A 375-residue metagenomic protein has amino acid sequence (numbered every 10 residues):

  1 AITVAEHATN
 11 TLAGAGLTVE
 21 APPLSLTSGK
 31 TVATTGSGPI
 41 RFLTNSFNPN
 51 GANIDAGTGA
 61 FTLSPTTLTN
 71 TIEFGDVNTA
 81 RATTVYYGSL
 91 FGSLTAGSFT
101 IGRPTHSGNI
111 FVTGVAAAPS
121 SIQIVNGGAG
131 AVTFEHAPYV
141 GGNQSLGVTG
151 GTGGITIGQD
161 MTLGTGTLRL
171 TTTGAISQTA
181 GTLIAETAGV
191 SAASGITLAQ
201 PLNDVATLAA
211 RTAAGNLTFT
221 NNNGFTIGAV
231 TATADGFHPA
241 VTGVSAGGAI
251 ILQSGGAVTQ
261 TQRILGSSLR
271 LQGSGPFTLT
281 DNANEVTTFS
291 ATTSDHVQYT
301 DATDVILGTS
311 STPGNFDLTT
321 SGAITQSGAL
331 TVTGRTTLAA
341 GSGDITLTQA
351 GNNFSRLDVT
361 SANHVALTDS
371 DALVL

Functional and structural regions predicted by a protein language model:
A1-L375: Extracellular lectin-like interaction modules
